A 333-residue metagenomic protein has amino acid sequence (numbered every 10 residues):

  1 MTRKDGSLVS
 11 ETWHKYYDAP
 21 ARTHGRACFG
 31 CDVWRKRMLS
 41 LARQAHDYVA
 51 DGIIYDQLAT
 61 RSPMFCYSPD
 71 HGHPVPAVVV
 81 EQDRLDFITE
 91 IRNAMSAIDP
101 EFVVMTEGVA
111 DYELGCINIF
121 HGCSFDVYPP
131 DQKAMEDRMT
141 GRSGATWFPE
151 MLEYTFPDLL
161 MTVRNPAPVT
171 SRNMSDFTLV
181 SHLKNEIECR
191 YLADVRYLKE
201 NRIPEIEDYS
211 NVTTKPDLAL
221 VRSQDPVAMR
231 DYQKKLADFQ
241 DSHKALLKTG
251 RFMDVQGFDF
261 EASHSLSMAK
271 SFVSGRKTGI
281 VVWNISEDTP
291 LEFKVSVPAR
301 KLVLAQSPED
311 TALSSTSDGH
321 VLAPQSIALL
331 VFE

Functional and structural regions predicted by a protein language model:
M1-D18, F65-H73, N118-Y128: Aromatic- and acidic-residue-enriched segments that line the glycan-binding/catalytic groove of carbohydrate-active
M1-Y48, M135-T140, G144: Active-site-adjacent "subsite" loops/lids of carbohydrate-active enzymes
R3, E11, Y55-D56, M105-E107 (+1 more regions): Generic beta-strand/beta-sheet core signal
F29-G115: Active-site neighborhood of glycoside hydrolase catalytic domains
D47-V49, S274-K277, A323-P324: Short, well-ordered loop/turn elements at secondary-structure boundaries
Q82-A299, V303-P308, A328: Active-site-proximal substrate-binding groove within the catalytic cores of carbohydrate-active enzymes
E309-L313: Short, structured beta-strand/loop micro-motifs enriched in basic residues and often containing a Trp
S314-E333: C-terminal beta-strand-rich structural cap/linker in extracellular carbohydrate-active enzymes
